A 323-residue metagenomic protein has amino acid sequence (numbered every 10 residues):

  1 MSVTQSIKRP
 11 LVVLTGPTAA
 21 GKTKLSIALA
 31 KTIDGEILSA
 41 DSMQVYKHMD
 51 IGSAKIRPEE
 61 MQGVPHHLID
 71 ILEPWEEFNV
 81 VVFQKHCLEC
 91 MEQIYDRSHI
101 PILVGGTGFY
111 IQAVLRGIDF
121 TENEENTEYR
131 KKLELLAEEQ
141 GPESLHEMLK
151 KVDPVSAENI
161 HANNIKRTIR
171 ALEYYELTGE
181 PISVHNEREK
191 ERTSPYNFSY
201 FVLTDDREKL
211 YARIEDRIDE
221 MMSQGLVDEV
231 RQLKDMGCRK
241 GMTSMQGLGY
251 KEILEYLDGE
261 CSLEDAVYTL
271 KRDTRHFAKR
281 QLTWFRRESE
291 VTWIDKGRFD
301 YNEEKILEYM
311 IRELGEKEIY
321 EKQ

Functional and structural regions predicted by a protein language model:
M1-Q323: Phosphate/pyrophosphate-binding catalytic cores of soluble transferases and nucleic-acid-acting enzymes
